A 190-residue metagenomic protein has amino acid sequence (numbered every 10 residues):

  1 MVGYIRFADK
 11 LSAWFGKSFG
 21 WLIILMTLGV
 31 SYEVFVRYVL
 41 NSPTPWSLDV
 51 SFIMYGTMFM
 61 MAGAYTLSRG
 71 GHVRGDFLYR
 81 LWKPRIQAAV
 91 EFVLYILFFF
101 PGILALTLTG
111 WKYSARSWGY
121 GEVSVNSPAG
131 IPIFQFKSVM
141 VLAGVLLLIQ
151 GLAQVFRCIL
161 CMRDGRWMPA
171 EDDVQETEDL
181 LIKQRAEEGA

Functional and structural regions predicted by a protein language model:
M1-A190: Alpha-helical transmembrane segments and membrane-interface helix-loop junctions in multi-pass membrane proteins
